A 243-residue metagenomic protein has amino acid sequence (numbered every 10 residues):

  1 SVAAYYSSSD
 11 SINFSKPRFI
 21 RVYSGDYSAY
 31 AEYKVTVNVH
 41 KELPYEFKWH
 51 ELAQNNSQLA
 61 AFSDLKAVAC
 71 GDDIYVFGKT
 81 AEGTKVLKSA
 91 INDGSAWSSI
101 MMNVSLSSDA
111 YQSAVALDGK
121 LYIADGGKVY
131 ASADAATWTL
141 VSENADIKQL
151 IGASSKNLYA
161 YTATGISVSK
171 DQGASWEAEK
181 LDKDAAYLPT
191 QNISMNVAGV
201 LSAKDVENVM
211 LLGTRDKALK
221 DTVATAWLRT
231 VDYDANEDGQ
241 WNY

Functional and structural regions predicted by a protein language model:
S1-Q58: Beta-rich interaction/scaffold domains
Y27, K79-T84, G165, T214-D221: Short glycine/acidic-enriched loop and turn motifs that connect beta-strands
Y45-N55, S95-S105, T139-A145, W176-A185 (+1 more regions): Beta-propeller fold detector
L52-E82: Beta-strand-rich domains and repeat architectures in extracellular enzymes and scaffolds, especially beta-propellers
S57-A69, V104-D118, S142-K156, D184-K204: Repeated scaffold domains used in trafficking and secretory/extracellular systems, primarily beta-propellers
G71-V76, G119-I123, S155-A160, D205-L212: Entry beta-strands of beta-propeller and related beta-repeat scaffolds
K88-N92, A131-A133, S169-K170, R229-D234: Conserved Ser/Thr-centered positions that define the repeating blades of beta-propeller domains
G94-G127, A131, W138-L140: Blade-loop segments of beta-propeller domains
